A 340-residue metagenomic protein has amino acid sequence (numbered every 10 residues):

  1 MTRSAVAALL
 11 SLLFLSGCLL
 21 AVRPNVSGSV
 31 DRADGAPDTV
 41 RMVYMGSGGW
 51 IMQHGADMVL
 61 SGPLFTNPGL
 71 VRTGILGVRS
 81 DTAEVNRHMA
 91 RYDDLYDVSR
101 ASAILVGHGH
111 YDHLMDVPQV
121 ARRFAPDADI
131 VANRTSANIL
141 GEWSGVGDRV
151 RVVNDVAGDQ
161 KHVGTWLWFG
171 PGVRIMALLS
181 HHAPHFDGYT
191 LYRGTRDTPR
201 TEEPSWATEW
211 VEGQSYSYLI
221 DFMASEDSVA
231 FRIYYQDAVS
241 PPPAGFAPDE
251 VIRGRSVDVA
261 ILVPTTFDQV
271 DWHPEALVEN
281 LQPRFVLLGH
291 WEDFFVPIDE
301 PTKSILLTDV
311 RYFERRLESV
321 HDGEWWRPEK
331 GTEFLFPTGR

Functional and structural regions predicted by a protein language model:
V30, D57-V106, H110, M115-R123 (+2 more regions): Pre-active-site segment of Zn-dependent metallo-hydrolases
G35-D94, A103, E209-A238: Conserved beta-strand hairpin/beta-sheet module of binuclear metal-dependent hydrolase folds, prominently
G48, P68, G109-L114, A137-L140 (+6 more regions): Active-site environment of divalent metal-dependent phosphoester hydrolases
L60-G62, R100-H110, V131-N133, I233-V239 (+3 more regions): Active-site neighborhood of phospho(di)ester-bond hydrolases with catalytic His/Asp-centered motifs
Y92-W166, R174, L179-G188: Active-site HxH/HxHxD metal-binding segment of metal-dependent hydrolases
D129, A137, G141-G170, P274-R340: Binuclear metal-ion centers of metallo-dependent hydrolases, dominated by the metallo-beta-lactamase
E203-N280: Active-site-proximal loop/helix segments of hydrolase catalytic cores
